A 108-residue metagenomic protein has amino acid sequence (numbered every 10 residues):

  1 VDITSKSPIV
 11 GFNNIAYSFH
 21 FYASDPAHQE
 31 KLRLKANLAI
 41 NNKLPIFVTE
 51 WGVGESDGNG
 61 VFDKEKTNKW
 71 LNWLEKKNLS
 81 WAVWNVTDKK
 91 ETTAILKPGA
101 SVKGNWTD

Functional and structural regions predicted by a protein language model:
V1-S80, T93-T107: Extracellular glycoside hydrolase catalytic/binding regions
N85-E91: Short, solvent-exposed turn/loop segments enriched in Gly/Ser/Thr/Pro and often Arg
